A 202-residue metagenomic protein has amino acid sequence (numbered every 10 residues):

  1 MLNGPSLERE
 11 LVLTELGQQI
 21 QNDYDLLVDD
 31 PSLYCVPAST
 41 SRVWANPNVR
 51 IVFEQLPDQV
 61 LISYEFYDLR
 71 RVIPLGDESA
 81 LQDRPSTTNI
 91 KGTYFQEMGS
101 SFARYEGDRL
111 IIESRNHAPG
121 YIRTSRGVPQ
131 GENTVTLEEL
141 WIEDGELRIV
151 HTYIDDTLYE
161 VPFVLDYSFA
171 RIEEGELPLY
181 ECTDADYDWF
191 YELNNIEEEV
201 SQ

Functional and structural regions predicted by a protein language model:
M1-Q202: PEST-like low-complexity, intrinsically disordered acidic/proline/serine-rich tracts that flank trafficking/processing
